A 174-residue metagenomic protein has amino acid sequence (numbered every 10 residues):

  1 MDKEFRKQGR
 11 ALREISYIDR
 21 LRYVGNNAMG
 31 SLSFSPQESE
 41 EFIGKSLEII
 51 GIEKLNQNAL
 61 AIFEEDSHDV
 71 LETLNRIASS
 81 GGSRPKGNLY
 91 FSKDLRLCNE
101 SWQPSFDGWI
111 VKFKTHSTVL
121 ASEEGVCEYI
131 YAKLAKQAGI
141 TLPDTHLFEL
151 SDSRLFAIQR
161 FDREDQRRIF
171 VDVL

Functional and structural regions predicted by a protein language model:
M1-L174: Phosphate/dinucleotide-binding and metal-coordinating scaffold of catalytic cores in nucleotide-dependent enzymes
